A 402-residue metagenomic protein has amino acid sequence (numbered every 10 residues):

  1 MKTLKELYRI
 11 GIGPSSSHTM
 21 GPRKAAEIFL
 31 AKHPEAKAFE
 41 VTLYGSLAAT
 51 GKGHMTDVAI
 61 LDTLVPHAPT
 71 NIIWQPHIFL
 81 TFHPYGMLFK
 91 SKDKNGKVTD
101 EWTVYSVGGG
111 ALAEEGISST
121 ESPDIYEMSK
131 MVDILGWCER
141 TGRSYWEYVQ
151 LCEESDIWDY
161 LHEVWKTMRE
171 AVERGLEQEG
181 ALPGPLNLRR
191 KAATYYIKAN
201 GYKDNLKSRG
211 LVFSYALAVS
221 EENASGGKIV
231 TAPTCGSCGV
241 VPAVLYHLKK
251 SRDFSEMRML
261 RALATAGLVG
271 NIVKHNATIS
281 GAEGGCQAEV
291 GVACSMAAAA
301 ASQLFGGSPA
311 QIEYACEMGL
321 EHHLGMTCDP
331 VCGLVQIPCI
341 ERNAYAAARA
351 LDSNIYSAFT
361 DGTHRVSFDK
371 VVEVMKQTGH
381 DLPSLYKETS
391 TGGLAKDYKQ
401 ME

Functional and structural regions predicted by a protein language model:
Y8-A26, S225-V244, C286-C294: Conserved phosphate/anionic-ligand binding catalytic regions in large, soluble enzymes, centered on
I10-G11, S280-G285, P330-C339: Short beta-alpha connecting loops at secondary-structure transitions that line or flank enzyme active sites
T19-K32, P242-D253, A298-G306: Alpha-helical support elements that line or immediately flank enzyme active sites and cofactor-binding pockets
A59-W74: A glycine-rich helix N-cap at a beta->alpha junction
T70-Y202, G210-L211: C-terminal regulatory domains involved in ligand/effector binding and gene-expression control
R169-G285, G393-E402: Accessory "access/gating" subregions that flank catalytic or transport cores
S214, A218, G239-K249, A264-I272 (+3 more regions): Contiguous, well-ordered alpha-helical segments that form the cores/surfaces of helical PPI scaffolds
A301-E402: Functionally critical mobile loop/hinge segments
